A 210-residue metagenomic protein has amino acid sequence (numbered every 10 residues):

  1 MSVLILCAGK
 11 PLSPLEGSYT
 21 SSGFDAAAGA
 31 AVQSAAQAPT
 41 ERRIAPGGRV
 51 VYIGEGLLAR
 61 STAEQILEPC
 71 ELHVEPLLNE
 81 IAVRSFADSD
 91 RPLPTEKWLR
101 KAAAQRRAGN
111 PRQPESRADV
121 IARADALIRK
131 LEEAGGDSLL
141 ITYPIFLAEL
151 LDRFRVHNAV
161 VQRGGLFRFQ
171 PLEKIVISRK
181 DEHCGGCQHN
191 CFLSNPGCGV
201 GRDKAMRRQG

Functional and structural regions predicted by a protein language model:
M1-E75, E96-R106, R112-I121, Q170-E173: Active-site-proximal alpha-helix that buttresses catalytic centers in soluble enzyme cores
V3-L4, R49, A134-I145: Generic beta-sheet signal
K10-P11, G56, N79, I145 (+1 more regions): Short, glycine/serine-rich, charged loops/turns that create anion-binding and catalytic segments at active sites
L12-L15, A59-T62, I81-S85, L147-L150: Short catalytic/ligand-binding loop motif for oxyanion handling, primarily in non-cytosolic enzymes, centered on
G23-F24, V156-K180: Domain-level recognition of soluble alpha/beta enzyme cores, biased toward histidine phosphatases/phosphomutases
E71-D88: A short, structured active-site edge motif that brings together acidic residues
V120-A134: A short, acidic, amphipathic alpha-helical segment used as a generic capping/interface helix at domain edges
D181-G210: N-terminal low-complexity segments that are often proline-rich with Ser/Thr-Pro
